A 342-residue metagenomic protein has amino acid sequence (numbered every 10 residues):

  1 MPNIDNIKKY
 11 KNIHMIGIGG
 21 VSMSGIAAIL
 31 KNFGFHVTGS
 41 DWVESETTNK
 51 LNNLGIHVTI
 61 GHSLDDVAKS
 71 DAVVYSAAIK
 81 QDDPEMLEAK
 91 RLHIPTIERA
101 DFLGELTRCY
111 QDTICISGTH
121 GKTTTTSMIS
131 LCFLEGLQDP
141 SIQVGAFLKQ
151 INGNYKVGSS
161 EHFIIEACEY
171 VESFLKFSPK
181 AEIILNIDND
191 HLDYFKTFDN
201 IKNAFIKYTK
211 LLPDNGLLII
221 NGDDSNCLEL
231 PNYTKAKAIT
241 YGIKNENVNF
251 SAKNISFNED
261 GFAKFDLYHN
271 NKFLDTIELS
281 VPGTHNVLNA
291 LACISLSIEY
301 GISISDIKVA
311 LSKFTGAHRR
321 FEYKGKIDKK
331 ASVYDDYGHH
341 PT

Functional and structural regions predicted by a protein language model:
M1-I16, M23, E46-I56, A72 (+1 more regions): Accessory recognition modules or surfaces
N3-H14, S22, I26-F33, D260-G261 (+2 more regions): Nucleotide phosphate-binding/pyrophosphate-handling subdomain across enzymes that bind or process nucleotide phosphates
I4-N6, M15, I29-F35, N52 (+5 more regions): Phosphate-binding loop of NTP-binding sites
K11, S70-D71, E161-H162, K180 (+1 more regions): Conserved acidic residues
G20, E44, E169, N189 (+2 more regions): Short, glycine/acidic-enriched loop or turn micro-motifs at the edges of active sites
F35-K50: NAD(P)-binding Rossmann-fold cofactor-contacting core
S40-W42, T59-H62, I97-G104, Q143-A146 (+4 more regions): Beta-strand->loop->alpha-helix junctions that form or flank phosphate-binding loops in nucleotide-handling enzymes
H57-K69: Short acidic low-complexity segments
